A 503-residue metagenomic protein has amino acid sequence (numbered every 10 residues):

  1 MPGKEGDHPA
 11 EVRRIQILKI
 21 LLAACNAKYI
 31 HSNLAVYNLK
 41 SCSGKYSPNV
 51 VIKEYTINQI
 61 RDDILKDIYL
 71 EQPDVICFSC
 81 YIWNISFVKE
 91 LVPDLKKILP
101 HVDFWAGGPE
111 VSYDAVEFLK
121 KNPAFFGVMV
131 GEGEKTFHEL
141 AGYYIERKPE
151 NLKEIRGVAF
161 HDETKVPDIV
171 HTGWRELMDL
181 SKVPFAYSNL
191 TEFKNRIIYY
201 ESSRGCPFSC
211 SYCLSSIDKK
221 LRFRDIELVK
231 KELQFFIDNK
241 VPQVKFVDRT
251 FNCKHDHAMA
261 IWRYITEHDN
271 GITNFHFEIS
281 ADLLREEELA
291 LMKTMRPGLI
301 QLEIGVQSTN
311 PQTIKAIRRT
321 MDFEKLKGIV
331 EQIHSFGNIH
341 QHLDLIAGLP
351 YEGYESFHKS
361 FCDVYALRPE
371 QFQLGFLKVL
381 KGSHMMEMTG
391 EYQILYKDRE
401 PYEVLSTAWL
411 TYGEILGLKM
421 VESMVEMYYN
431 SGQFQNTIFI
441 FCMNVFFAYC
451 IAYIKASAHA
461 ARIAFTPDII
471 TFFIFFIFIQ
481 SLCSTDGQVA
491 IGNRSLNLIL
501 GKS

Functional and structural regions predicted by a protein language model:
P2-A23, K45, R61, I68-D74 (+3 more regions): Radical SAM enzyme core and accessory elements
I17-I20, I155, A159-S202: N-terminal [4Fe-4S]-dependent radical SAM core
A23-C25, S79, G107, V247: Short hydrophobic segments within beta-strands
Y29-A35: Short N-terminal binding/cap micro-motifs at the start of the first secondary-structure element
A35, C42-W174: Glycine-rich beta-alpha loop elements in corrinoid/cobalamin-binding modules across cobalamin-dependent enzymes
Q72-I76, V241, P369-E370: Proline-aspartate-enriched helix->loop->beta-strand connector
S181-S335: Radical SAM [4Fe-4S] cluster-binding motif and immediate context
H255, E267-N270, N274-L283, E287-N444: A structural motif corresponding to the C-terminal lobe/cap of the Radical SAM core domain
